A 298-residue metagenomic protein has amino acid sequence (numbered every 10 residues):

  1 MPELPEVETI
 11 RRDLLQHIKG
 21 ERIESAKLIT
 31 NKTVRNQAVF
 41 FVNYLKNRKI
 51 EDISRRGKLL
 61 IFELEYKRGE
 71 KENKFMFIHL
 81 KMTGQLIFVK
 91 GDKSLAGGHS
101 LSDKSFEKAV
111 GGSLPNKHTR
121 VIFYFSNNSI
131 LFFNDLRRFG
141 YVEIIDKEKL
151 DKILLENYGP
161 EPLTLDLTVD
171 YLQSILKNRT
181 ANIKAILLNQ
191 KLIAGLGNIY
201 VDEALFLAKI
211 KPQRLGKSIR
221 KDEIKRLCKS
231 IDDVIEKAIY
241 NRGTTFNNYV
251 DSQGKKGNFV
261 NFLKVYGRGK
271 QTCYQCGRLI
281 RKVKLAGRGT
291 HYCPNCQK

Functional and structural regions predicted by a protein language model:
K19-G20, K46-I50: A glycine-biased structural micro-motif
R22-Y44, S54, I61, E70 (+2 more regions): Basic, nucleic-acid-binding surfaces and adjacent catalytic neighborhoods in DNA/RNA-processing proteins
D52-R56, S113-N116: A short catalytic or substrate-binding loop motif that flags glycine-/basic-rich loops and adjacent residues that bind
R56-L60, E65, N73-M76: Polyanion/phosphate-binding surface patch
E70-G195, Y200-L207, L215: Phosphate/anion-contacting hairpin/loop surfaces
